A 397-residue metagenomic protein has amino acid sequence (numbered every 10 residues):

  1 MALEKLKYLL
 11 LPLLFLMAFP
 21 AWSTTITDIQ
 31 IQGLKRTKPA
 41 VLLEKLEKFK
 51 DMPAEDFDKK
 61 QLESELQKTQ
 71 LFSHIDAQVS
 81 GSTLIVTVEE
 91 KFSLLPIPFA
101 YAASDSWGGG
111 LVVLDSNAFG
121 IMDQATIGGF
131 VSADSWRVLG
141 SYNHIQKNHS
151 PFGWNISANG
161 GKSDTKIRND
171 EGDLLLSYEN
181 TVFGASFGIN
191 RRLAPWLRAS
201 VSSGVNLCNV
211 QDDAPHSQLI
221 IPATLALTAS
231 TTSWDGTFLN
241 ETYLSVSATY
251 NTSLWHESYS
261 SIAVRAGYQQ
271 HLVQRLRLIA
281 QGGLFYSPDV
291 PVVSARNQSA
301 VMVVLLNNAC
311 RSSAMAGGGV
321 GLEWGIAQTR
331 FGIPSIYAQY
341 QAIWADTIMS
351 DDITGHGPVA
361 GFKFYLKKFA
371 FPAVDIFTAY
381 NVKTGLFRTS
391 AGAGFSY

Functional and structural regions predicted by a protein language model:
M1-L10: Bacterial N-terminal signal peptides that target proteins for export
P12-L13, I26: Soluble N-terminal domains of membrane-associated systems
A18-P20: N-terminal signal peptide c-region/cleavage motif recognized by signal peptidases
W22-A102, V112, G128-H144, V205-N209 (+4 more regions): Periplasmic polypeptide-binding modules associated with outer-membrane biogenesis and secretion
K38-P39, D164-I167, V290-V292: Short acidic/His/Gly/Ser-rich catalytic and metal-binding motifs that mark active-site loops of diverse hydrolases
L46, Y243-Y397: C-terminal transmembrane beta-barrel domains of outer membrane proteins
T87-W234, T242-Y243, V264, A295-M302 (+3 more regions): Gram-negative/organellar outer-membrane beta-barrel architecture
